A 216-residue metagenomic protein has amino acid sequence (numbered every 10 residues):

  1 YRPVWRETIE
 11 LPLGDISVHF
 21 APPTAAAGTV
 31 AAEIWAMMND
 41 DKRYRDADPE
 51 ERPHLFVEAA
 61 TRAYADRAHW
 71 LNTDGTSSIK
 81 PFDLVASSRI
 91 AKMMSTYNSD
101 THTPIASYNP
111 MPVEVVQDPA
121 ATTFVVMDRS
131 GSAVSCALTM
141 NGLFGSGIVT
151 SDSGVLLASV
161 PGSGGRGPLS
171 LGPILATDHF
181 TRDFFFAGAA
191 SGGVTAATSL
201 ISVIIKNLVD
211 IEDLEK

Functional and structural regions predicted by a protein language model:
Y1, E114-P119, R166-G167: Short loop/turn motifs at secondary-structure junctions and domain boundaries
Y1-F56: Structured, charged N-terminal subsegments at the starts of enzyme catalytic cores and at intra-chain domain/subunit
W5, D118-A121, L143, L169-L171: Short, small/polar residue-rich loop motifs at catalytic or cofactor-binding pockets
S17-P23, R45-A47, V113, A187-S191 (+1 more regions): Second-shell loop/turn segments in exported
A26-E33, E51-E58, S88, P119 (+4 more regions): Generic recognition of stable, solvent-exposed alpha-helical segments in well-folded globular domains
D40-T139, S153: Internal maturation/activation junctions in enzymes
M127-V203, D210, E215: Active-site rim segments in enzyme catalytic domains, especially the processed small/beta chain of N-terminal
